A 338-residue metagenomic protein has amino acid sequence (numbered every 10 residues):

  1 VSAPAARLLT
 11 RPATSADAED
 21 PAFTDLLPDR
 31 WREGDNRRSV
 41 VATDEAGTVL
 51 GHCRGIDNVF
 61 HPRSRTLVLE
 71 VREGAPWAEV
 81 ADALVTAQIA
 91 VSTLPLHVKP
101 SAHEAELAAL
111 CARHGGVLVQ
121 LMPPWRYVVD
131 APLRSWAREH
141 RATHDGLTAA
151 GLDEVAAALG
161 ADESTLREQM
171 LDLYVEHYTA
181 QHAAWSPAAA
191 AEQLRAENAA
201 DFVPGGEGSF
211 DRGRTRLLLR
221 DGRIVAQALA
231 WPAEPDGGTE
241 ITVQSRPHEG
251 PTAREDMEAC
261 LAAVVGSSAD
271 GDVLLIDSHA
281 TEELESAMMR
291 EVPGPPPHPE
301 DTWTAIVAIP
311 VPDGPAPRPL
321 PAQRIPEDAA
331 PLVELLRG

Functional and structural regions predicted by a protein language model:
V1-G34, D313-G338: Actinobacteria-biased recognition of intrinsically disordered, low-complexity terminal regions
S2, P12-A16, P28-H97, R220 (+1 more regions): Conserved donor-binding loop and adjoining core beta-sheet/short helix segment in diverse acyl/aminoacyl transferases
P12-D29, R141-T239, R337-G338: Flexible, substrate/cofactor-facing loop regions flanked by secondary structure within enzyme catalytic domains
N36-V40, R63-R65, L121-W125, R214-R216 (+2 more regions): Short beta-strand micro-motifs in enzyme catalytic cores
G74-L159, D272-I325, E334: Acyl-donor-binding surface of acyltransferase catalytic domains
V80-L84, M170, D256, C260: Residue-level preference for hydrophobic side chains embedded in well-ordered alpha helices
A199-D201, G208-L217, A226-E234, T239-P321 (+1 more regions): Hydrophobic multi-pass inner-membrane translocation pores used for secretion and envelope-lipid/glycan export
